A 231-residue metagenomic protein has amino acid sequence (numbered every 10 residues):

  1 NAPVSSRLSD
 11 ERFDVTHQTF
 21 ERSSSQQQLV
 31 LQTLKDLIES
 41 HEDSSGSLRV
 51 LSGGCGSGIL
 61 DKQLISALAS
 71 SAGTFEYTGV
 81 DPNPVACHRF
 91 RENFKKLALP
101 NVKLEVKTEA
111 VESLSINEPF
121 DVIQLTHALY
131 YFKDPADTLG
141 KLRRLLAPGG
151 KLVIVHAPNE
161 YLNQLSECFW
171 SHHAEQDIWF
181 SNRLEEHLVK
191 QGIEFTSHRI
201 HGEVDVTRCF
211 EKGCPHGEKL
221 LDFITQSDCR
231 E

Functional and structural regions predicted by a protein language model:
N1-E42: Class I SAM-dependent methyltransferase Rossmann-like catalytic core, especially the SAM/SAH-binding loop
R49-S113: Class I SAM-dependent methyltransferase SAM/SAH-binding core
E112-I123: A short acidic, Gly/Pro-enriched loop at the edge of an enzyme's catalytic core that lines a small-molecule cofactor
D121-A136: A short SAM/SAH-binding and catalytic strip from SAM-dependent methyltransferases
A136-K151: A short glycine-rich, Lys/Arg-flanked "PGG" loop and its adjoining helix->strand segment in the class I
K151-W179: Conserved class I S-adenosyl-L-methionine
Q176-F195: Short alpha-helix
R199-E231: C-terminal helical/coil "lid" or tail adjacent to the Rossmann-like core of SAM-dependent
